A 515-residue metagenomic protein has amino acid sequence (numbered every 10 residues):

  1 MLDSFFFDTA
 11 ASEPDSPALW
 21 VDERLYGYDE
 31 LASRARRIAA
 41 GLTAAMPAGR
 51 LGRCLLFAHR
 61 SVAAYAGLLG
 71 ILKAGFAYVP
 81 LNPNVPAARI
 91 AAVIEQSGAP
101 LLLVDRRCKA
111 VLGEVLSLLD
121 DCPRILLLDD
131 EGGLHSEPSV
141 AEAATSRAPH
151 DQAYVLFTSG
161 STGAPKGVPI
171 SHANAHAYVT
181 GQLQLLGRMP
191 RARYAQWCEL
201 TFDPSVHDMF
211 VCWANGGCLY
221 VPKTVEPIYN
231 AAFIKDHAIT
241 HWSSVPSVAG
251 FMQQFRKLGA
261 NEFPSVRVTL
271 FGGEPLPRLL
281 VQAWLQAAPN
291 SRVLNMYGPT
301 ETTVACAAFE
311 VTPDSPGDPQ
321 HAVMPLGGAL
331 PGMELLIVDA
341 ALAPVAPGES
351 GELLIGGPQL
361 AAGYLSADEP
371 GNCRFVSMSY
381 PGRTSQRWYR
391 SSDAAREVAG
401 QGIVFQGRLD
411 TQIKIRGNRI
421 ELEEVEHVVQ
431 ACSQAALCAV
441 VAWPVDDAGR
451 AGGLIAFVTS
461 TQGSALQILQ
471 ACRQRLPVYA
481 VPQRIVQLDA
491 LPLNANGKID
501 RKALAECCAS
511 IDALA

Functional and structural regions predicted by a protein language model:
M1-D3, A87, L102-T145, A175 (+2 more regions): AMP-dependent adenylate-forming
M1-V155, I170, A177, P277 (+4 more regions): AMP-binding/adenylate-forming domain of the ANL superfamily
D8, E30, R37, G41 (+15 more regions): Alpha-helical elements of Rossmann-like donor-binding domains used by nucleotide-donor carbohydrate transfer enzymes
S12, A45-A48, Q96, L118-L119 (+7 more regions): Alpha-helix C-cap/termination motif
S16-A18, L25, R53-L55, R193 (+5 more regions): Residues at or immediately flanking beta-strands
R50, G98, D121, A238 (+3 more regions): Short loop/turn motifs at secondary-structure junctions
G52, P100, A192, T240 (+3 more regions): Conserved acidic residues
A63-L69, F76-E95, C122, S139-P344 (+5 more regions): Motif- and composition-driven signal specific to adenylation
